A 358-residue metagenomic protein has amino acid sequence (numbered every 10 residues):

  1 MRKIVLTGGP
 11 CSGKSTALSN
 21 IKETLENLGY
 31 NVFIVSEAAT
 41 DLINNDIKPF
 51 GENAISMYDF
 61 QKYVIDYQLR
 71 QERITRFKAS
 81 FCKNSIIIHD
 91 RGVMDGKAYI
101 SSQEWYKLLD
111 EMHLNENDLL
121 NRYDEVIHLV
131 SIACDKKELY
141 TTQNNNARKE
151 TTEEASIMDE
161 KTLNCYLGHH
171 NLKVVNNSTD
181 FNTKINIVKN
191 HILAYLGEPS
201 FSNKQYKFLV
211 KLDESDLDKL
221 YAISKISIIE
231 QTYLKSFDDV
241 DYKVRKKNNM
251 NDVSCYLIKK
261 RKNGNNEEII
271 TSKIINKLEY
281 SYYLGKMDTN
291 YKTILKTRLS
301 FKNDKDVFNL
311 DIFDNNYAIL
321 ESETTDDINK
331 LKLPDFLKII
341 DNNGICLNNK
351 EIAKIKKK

Functional and structural regions predicted by a protein language model:
P10: The conserved Walker
K14: Conserved lysine of the Walker
A17: Hydrophobic positions on the alpha1 helix immediately C-terminal to the Walker A/P-loop
E23-Y67: Conserved substrate/cofactor phosphate-moiety recognition/catalytic segment in nucleotide-dependent phosphotransferases
K62-L120: Glycine-rich phosphate-binding loop used to anchor ATP phosphates in small-molecule kinases, encompassing both
Q103-N164: A glycine- and Lys/Arg-enriched "phosphate-lid" helix/loop adjacent to the NTP-binding pocket of small-molecule kinases
H128, N182-T183, K189-K358: Phosphate-end processing signature that detects enzymes handling 5′-triphosphorylated RNA and polyphosphate
A147-E150, H169-I187: Phosphate-binding beta-loop-alpha motif at adenosine-nucleotide cofactor sites
